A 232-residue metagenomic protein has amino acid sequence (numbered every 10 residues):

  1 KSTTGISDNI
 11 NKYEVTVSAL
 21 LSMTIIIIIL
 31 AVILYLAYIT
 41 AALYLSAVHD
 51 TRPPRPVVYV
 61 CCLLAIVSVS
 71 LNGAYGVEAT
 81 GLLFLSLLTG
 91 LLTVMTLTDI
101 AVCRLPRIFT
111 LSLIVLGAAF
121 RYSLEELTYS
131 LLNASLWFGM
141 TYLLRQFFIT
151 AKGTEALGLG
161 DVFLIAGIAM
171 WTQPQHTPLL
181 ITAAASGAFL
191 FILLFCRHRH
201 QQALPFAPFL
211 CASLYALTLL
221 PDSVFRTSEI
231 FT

Functional and structural regions predicted by a protein language model:
K1-T232: A membrane-topology feature that recognizes alpha-helical transmembrane segments and their immediate juxtamembrane
